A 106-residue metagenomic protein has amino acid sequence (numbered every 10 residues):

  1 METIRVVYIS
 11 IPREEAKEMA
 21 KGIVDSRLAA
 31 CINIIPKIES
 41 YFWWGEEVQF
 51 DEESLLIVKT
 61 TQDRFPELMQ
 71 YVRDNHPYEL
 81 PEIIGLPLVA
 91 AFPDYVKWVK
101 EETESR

Functional and structural regions predicted by a protein language model:
M1-R106: Positively charged, small/polar-rich N-terminal and surface patches that mediate targeting and assembly and bind
